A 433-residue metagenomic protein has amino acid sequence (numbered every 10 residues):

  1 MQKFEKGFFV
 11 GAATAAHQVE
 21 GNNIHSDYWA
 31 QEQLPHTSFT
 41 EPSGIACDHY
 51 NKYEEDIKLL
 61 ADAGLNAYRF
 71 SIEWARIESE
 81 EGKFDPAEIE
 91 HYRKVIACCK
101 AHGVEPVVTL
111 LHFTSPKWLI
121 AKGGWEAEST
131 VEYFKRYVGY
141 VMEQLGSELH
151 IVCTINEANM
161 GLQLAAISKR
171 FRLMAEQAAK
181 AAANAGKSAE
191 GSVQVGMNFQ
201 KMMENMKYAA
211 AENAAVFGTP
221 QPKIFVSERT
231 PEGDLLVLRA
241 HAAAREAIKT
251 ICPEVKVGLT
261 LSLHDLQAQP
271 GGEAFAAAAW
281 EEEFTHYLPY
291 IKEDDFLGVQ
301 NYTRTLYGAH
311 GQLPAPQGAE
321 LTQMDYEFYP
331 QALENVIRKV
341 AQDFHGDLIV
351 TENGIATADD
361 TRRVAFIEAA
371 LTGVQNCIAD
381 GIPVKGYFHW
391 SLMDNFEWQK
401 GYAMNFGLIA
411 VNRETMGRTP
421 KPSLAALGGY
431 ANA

Functional and structural regions predicted by a protein language model:
M1-T37, E81-G82, I89-R363, I367 (+1 more regions): Active-site region of glycoside hydrolase catalytic domains
E20-Y92: Active-site-adjacent substrate/metal-binding segments within catalytic domains of carbohydrate-active enzymes
